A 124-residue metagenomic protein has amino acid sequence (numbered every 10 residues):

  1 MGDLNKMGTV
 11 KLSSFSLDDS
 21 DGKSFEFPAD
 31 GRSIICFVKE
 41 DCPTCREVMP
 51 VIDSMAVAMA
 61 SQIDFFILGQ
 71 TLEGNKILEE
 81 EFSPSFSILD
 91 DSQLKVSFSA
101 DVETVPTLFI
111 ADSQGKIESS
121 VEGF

Functional and structural regions predicted by a protein language model:
M1-F25: N-terminal "domain-start" segment that seeds a small globular fold
K11, G31, E103-V105: Short, small/polar residue-rich loop motifs at catalytic or cofactor-binding pockets
L17-D19, S87-S92: Short acidic-hydrophobic, aromatic-tinged amphipathic segments that line or gate anion-handling sites
F25-R46, I52: Short active-site neighborhood of thiol/selenol oxidoreductases, capturing the structured segment around
K39, L68-Q70, S113: Cofactor-binding loop segments of dinucleotide-utilizing enzymes, especially the Rossmann-like FAD- and NAD(P)+-binding
R46-F82: Structural microenvironment flanking redox-active thiols in thiol-disulfide oxidoreductases
F82, L94-F124: Thiol/disulfide oxidoreductase modules built on the thioredoxin-like
